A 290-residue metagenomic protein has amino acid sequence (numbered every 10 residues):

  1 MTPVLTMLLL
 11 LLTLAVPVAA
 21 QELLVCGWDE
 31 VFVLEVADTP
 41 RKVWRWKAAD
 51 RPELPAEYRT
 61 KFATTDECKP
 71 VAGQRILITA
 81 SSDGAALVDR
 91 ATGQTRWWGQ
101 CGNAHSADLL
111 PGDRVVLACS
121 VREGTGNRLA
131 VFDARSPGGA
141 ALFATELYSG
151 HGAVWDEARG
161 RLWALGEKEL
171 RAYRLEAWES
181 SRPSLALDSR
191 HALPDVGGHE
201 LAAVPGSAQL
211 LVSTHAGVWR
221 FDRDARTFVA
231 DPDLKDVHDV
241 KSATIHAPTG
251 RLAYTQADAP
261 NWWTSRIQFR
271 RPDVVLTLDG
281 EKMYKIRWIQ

Functional and structural regions predicted by a protein language model:
V4-A15: Bacterial N-terminal signal peptides
A20-P40: An edge-strand/N-cap motif at the start of beta-rich repeat modules
Q21, G73-R75, G112-R114, A158-G160 (+2 more regions): Short coil/turn segments that connect the beta-strands within blades of beta-propeller domains
V36-P40, A134-S136, R174-R182, D222-F228: Short loop/turn segments immediately following beta-strands, especially the blade-tip and inter-blade linker loops
K42-R59, G93-G99, G138-T145, A186-A192 (+1 more regions): A short beta-strand motif characteristic of beta-propeller blades
W46-I76, A80-D83, A91-D108: Blade-loop segments of beta-propeller domains
P55-K69, C101-L110, L147-W155, P194-V204 (+2 more regions): Repeated scaffold domains used in trafficking and secretory/extracellular systems, primarily beta-propellers
T79-A80, S120-N127: Short, solvent-exposed loop/turn segments at conserved positions within beta-propeller repeat blades
